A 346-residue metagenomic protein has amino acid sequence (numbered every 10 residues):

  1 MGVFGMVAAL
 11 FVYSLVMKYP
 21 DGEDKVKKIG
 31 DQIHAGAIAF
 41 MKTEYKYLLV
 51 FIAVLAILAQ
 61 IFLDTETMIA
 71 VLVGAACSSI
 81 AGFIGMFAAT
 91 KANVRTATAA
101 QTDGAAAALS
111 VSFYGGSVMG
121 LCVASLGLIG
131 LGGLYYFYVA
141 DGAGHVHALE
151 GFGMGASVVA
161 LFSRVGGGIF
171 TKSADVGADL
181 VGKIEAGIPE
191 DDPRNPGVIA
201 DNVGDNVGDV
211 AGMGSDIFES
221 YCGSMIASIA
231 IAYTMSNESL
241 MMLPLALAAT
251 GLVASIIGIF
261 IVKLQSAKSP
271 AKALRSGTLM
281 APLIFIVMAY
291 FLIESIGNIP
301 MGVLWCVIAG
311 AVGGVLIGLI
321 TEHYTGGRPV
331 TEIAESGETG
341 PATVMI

Functional and structural regions predicted by a protein language model:
M1-I346: Hydrophobic packing and interface segments
